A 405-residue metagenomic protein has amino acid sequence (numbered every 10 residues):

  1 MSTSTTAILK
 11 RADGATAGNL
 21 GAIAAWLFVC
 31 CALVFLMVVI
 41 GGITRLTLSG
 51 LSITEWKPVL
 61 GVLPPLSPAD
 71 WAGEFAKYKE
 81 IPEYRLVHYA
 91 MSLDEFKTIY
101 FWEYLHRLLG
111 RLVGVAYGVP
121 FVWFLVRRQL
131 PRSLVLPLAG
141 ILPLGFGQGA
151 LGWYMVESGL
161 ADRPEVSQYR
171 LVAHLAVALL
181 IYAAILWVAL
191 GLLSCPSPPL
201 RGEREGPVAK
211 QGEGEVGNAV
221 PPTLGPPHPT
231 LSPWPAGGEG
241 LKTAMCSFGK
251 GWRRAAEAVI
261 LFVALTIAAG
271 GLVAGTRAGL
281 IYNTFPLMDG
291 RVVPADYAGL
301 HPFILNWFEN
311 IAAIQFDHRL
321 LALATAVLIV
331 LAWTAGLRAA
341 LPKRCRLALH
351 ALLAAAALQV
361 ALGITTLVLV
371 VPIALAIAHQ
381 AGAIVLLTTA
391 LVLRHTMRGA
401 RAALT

Functional and structural regions predicted by a protein language model:
S2-P196, K242-T405: Polytopic transmembrane helical bundles with strong interfacial aromatic enrichment
V135-L136, T230-P233: Ordered hydrophobic segments in well-structured contexts
C195-E205, P222: Long, compositionally biased low-complexity repeat segments characteristic of intrinsically disordered regions
R201-P207, G212-G214, P235-E239: Glycine-biased, low-complexity coil/linker segments
V220-L224, R401: Contiguous, function-dense segments enriched for cysteine-driven chemistry and partner/ligand-binding capacity
